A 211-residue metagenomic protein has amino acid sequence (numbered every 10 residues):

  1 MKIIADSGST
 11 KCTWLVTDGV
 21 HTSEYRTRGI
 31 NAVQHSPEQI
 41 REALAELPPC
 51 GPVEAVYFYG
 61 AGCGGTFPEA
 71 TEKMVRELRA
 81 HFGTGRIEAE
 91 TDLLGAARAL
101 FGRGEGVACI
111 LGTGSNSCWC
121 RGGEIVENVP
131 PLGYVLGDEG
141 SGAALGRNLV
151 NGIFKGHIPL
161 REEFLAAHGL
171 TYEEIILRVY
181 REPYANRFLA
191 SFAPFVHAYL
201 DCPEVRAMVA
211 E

Functional and structural regions predicted by a protein language model:
K2-D6, V53-Y57, E88, G106-I110: Short glycine-aspartate micro-motif
K2-E42, G51, I125-E127, P131-L132: Short glycine-rich, Thr/Ser-proximal phosphate-binding strand/loop in the N-terminal lobe of ATP-dependent enzymes
T10, A61-G64, T113-N116: Short glycine-rich anion-binding loops that position phosphate/pyrophosphate groups of nucleotides and phosphorylated
C12-T17, R98, C109, S115-C120: Short beta-strand scaffold segments in enzyme catalytic cores
Q34, A166-E211: Adenine-nucleotide phosphate-binding core of ATP-dependent small-molecule kinases
P49-E88, A99-G102, E182: Short beta-strand-loop/turn "lid" adjacent to the catalytic site in phosphate-handling enzymes
D92, G112: Active-site glycine-centered loops adjacent to acidic/histidine catalytic or metal-binding residues that shape
I125-G169: Glycine-rich phosphate-binding loop plus the immediately following alpha-helix
